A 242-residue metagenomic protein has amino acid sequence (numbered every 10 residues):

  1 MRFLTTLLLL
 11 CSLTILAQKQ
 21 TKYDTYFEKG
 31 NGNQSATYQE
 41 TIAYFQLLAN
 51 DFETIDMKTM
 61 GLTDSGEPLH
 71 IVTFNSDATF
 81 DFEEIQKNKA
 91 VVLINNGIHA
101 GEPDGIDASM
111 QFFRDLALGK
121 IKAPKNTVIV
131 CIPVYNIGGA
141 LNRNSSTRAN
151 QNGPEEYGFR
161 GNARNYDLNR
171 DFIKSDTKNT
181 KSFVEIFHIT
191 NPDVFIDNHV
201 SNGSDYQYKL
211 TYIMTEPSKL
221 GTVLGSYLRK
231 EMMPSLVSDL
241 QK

Functional and structural regions predicted by a protein language model:
M1-D24: Bacterial Sec-dependent N-terminal signal peptides
Q18-K242: Structured catalytic-domain cores with a bias toward divalent-metal coordination
